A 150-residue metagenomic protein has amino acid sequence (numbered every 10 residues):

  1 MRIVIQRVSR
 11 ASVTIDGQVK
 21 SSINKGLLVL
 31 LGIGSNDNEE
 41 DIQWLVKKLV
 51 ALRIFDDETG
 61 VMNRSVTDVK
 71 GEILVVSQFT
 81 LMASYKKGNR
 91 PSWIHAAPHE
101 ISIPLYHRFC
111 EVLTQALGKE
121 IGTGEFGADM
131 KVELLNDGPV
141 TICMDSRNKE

Functional and structural regions predicted by a protein language model:
M1-N89, P104-E150: N-terminal, polar/charged subdomain of small-to-medium soluble alpha/beta proteins
K87-I101: A charged helix-plus-loop insertion that forms the helical arch/lid used to bind and gate nucleic-acid substrates
